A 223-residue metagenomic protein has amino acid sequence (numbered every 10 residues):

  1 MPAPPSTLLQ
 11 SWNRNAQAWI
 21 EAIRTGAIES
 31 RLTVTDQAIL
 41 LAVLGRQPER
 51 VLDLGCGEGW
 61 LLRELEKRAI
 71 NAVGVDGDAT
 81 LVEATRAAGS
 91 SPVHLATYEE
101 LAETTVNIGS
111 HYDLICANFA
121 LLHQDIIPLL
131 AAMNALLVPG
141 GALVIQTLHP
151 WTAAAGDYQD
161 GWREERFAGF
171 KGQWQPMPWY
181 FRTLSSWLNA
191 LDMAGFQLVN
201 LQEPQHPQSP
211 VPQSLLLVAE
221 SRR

Functional and structural regions predicted by a protein language model:
M1-R46, L61: Conserved class I S-adenosyl-L-methionine
L52, E58-E103: Class I SAM-dependent methyltransferase SAM/SAH-binding core
T104-I115: A short acidic, Gly/Pro-enriched loop at the edge of an enzyme's catalytic core that lines a small-molecule cofactor
L114-I127: A short SAM/SAH-binding and catalytic strip from SAM-dependent methyltransferases
P128-A142: A short glycine-rich, Lys/Arg-flanked "PGG" loop and its adjoining helix->strand segment in the class I
V144-F170: Conserved class I S-adenosyl-L-methionine
P178-L201: Short alpha-helix
S209-R223: Core SAM-dependent methyltransferase catalytic element
